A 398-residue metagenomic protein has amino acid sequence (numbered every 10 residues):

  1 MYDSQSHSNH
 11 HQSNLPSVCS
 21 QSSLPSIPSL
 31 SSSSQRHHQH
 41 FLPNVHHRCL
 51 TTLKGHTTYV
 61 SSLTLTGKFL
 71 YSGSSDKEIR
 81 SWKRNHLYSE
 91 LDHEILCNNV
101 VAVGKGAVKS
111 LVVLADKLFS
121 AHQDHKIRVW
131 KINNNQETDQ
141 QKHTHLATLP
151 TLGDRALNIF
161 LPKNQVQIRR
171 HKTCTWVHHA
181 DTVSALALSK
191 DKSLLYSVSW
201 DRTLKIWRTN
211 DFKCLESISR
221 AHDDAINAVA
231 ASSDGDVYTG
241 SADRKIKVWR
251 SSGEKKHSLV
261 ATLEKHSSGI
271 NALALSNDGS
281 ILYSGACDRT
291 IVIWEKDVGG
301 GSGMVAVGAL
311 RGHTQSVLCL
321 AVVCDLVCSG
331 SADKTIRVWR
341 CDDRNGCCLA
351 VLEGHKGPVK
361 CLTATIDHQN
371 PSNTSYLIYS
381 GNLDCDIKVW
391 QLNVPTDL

Functional and structural regions predicted by a protein language model:
M1-S62, K68-F69, Y88-S89, N135-W176 (+1 more regions): Intrinsically disordered, low-complexity acidic/Ser/Thr/Pro-rich linker and tail segments in large eukaryotic scaffolds
L53-V60, V101-V108, T151-L157, I168-R169 (+5 more regions): WD40/WD-repeat beta-propeller blade N-cap
L63-K68, L111-D116, A187-S193, V229-G235 (+5 more regions): Loop/turn segments within WD40 beta-propeller blades
L70-N99: Beta-propeller domains
G73-E78, A121-D124, V198-D201, T239-K245 (+3 more regions): Conserved strand-to-loop turn within each blade of WD40 beta-propeller repeats
I79-K83, I127-K131, V198, L204-R208 (+4 more regions): WD40-repeat beta-propellers
R84-L87, N133-N135, T209-D211, S251-K255 (+3 more regions): Short loop/turn segments that connect beta-strands within beta-propeller blades
K360-L398: Blade-level signature of beta-propeller repeat domains, shared across WD40, Kelch, NHL, RCC1 and BNR/Asp-box propellers
